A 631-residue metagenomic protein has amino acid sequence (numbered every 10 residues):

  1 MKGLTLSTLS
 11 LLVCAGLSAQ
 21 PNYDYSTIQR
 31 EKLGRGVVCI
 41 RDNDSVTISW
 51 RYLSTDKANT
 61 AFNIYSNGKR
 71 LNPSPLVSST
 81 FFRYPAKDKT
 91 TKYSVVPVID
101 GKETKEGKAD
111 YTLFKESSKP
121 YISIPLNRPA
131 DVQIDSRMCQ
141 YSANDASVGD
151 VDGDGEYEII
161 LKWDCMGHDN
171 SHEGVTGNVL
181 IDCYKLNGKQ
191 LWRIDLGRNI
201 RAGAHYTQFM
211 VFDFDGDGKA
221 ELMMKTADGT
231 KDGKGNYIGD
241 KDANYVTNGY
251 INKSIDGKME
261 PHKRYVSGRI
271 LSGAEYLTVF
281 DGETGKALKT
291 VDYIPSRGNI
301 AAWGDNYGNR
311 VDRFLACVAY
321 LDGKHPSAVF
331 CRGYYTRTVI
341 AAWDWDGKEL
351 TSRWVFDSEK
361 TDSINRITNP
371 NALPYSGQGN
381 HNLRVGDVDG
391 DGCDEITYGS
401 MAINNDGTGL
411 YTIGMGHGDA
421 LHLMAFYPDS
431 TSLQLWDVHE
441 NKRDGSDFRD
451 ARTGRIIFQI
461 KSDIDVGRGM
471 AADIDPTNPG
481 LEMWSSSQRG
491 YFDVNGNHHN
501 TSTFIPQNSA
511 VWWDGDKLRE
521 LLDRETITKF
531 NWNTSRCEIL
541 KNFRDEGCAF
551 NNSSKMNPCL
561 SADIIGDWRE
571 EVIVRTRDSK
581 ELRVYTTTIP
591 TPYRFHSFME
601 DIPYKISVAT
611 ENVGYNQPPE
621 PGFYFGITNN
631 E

Functional and structural regions predicted by a protein language model:
M1-N22: Bacterial Sec-dependent N-terminal signal peptides
Y23-Q29, N43: Surface-exposed loop/turn and intrinsically disordered segments
T27-G34, Y52-K57, P75-E631: Beta-propeller-forming repeat regions
R35, D44-I48: Structural beta-strand segments of beta-rich domains
C39, I48-S49, V95: Long terminal accessory regions outside catalytic cores
I40-D44, D322: Short, ordered beta-strand-loop transition motifs
L53-N67: Solvent-exposed loop/turn segments flanking beta-strands in beta-repeat/beta-sandwich domains
